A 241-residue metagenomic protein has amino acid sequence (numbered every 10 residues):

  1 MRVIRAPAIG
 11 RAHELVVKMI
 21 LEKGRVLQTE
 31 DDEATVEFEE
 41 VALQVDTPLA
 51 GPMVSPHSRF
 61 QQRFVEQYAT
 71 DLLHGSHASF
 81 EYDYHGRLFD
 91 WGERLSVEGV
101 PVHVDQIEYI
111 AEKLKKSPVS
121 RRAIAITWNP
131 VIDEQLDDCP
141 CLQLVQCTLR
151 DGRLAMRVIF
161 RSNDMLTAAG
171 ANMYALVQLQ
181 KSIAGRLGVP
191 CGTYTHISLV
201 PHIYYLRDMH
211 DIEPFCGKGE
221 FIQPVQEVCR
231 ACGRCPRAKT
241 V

Functional and structural regions predicted by a protein language model:
M1-V241: Terminal, non-catalytic protein-protein interaction segments that mediate quaternary/complex assembly
